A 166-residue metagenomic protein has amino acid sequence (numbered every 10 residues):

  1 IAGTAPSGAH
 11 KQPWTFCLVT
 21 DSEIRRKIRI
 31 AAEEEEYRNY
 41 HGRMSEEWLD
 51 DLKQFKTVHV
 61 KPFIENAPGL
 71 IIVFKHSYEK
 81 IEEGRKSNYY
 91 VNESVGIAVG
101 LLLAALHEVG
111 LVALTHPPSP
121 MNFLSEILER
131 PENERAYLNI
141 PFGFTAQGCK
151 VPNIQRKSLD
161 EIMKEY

Functional and structural regions predicted by a protein language model:
I1-N66: N-terminal amphipathic, basic helical "cap/leader" segment at the start of enzyme domains
A2, E79-E126: Small-aliphatic-rich amphipathic alpha-helix that forms the alpha element of a beta-alpha
K11-W14, E108, Y137: Short secondary-structure junction motifs
V19-D21, F74-S77: Histidine- and/or cysteine-centered catalytic micro-motif in compact active-site loops
V58, R135-Y166: C-terminal helix-cap and adjacent tail motif
L70-F74, I140: Active-site-flanking beta-strand signature of metal-NTP-handling nucleotidyl enzymes and homologous cyclase-like
K75, P118, F144: Short secondary-structure boundary segments
L124-Y137: Short, electropositive alpha-helical surface patch
